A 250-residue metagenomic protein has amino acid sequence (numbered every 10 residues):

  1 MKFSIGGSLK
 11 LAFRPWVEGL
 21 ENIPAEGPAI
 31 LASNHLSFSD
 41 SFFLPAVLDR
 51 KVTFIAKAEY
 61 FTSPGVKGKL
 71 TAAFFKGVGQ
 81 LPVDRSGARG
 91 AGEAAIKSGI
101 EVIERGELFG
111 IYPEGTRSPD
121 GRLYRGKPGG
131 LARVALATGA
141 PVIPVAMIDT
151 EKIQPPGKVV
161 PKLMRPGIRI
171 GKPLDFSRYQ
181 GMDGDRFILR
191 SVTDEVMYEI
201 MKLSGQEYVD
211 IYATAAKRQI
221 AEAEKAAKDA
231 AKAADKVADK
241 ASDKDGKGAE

Functional and structural regions predicted by a protein language model:
M1-E18, R50, K67-V78: A transmembrane-helix-recognition feature enriched in membrane-embedded lipid enzymes and envelope glyco-/phospholipid
G7, E21-N22, L44-P45, A72-A73 (+2 more regions): Short secondary-structure boundary/capping segments
K10-V17, G90-E93, E151-K152: Short gly/ser/thr-rich secondary-structure transition/capping motifs
L11, E26, K51, G77-V78 (+2 more regions): Structured helix-beta-strand junction loops
P15-L20, D40-S41, G68, I96-S98 (+1 more regions): A generic local structural motif
E21, A58, D84, A146 (+1 more regions): Residues at the C-termini of beta-strands that transition into short coil/loop
I23-A88: Catalytic core of membrane glycerolipid acyltransferases/transacylases, capturing the structured, soluble-facing
E93-E250: Non-catalytic C-terminal accessory region of glycerolipid acyltransferases and related lyso-lipid remodeling enzymes
